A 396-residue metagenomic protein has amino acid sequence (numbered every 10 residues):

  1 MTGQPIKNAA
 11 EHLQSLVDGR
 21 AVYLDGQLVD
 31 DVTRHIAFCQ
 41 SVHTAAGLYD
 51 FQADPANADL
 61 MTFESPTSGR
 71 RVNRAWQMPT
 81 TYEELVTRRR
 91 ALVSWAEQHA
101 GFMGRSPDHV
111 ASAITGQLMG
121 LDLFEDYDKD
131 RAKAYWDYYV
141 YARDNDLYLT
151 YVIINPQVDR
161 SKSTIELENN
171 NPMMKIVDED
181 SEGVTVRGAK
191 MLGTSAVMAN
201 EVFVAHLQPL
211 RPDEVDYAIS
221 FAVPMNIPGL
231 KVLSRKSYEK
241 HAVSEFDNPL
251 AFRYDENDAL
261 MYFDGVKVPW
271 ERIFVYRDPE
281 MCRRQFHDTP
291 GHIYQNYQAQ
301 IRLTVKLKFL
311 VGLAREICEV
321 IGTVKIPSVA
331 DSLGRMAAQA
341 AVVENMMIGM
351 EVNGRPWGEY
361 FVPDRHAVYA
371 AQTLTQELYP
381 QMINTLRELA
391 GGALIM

Functional and structural regions predicted by a protein language model:
T2-F51: N-terminal-proximal low-complexity accessory segments that begin disordered and transition into the first
C39, H43, V140-R143, V305-K308 (+4 more regions): Generic structural signal for well-ordered, non-transmembrane alpha-helical segments in soluble/cytosolic regions
D50-L149: Internal helix-loop-helix
M119-R187: Gly/Pro-rich turn-and-neighbor structural signature
P156-R302: FAD-binding core of flavoproteins
Q298-P356: Extended amphipathic alpha-helical segments enriched in small hydrophobics
A330-G334, V362-Y369: Short, charged, amphipathic alpha-helical segments
H366, A370-M396: Alpha-helix capping/hinge segments and adjacent helical runs
